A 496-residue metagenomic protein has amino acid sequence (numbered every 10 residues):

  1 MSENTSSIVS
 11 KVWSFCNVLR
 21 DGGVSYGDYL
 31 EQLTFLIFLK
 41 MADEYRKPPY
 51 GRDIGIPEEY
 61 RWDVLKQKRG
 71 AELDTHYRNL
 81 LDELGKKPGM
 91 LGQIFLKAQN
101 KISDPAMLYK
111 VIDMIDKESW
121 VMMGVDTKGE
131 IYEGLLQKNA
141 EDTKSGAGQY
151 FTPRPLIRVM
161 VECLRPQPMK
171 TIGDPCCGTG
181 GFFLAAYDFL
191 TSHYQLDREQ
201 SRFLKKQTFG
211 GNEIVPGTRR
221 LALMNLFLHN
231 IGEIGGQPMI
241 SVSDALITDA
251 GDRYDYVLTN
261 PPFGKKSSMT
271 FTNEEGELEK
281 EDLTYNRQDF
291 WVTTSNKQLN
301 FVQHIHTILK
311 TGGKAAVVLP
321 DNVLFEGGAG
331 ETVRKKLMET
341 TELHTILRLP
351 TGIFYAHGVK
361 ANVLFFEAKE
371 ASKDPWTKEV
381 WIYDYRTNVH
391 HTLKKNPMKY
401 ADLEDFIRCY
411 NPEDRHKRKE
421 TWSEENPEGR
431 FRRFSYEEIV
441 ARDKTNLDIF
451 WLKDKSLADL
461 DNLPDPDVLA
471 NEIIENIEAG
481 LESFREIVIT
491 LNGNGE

Functional and structural regions predicted by a protein language model:
M1-P168, N230, I234-I247, R348-G352 (+3 more regions): Non-catalytic, mostly N-terminal accessory regions of nucleic-acid modification and defense proteins
Y29, P216-R219, F290-F366: Conserved Class I SAM-dependent methyltransferase catalytic core
A42, A368-A371: Short loop segments at secondary-structure junctions
D142, Q149, S201-R202, L246-A250 (+3 more regions): Replace "in large, NTP-powered and nucleic-acid-processing enzymes" with "in large, NTP-powered factors and other
G146-T259, F263-E277, L299, L319-N322 (+1 more regions): Conserved S-adenosyl-L-methionine
T191, F227, I231, P262 (+13 more regions): Hydrophobic alpha-helix feature that most strongly marks membrane-spanning transmembrane helices and their immediate
Y254-D255, V359-F365, N396-A401: Short, surface-exposed amphipathic charged segments that create phosphate/polyanion-binding patches used for binding
S268-N296, D321-A329, P350-A356, A371 (+2 more regions): Short, contiguous acidic/charged loop-to-helix segments that flank catalytic cores in large enzymes
